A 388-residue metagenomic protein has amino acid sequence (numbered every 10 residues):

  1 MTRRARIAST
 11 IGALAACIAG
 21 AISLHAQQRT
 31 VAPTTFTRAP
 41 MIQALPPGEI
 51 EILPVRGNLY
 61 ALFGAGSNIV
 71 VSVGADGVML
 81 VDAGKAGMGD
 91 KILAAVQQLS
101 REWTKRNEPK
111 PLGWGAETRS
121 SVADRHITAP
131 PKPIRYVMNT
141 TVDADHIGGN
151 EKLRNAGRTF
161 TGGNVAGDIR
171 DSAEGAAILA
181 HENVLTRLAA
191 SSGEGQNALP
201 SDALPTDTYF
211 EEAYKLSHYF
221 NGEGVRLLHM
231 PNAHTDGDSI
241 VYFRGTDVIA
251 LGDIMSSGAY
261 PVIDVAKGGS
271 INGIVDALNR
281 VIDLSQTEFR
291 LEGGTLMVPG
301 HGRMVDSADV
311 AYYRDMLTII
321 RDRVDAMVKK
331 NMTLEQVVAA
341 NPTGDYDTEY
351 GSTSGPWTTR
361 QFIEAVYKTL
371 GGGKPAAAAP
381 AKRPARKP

Functional and structural regions predicted by a protein language model:
M1-A13: Bacterial N-terminal signal peptides that target proteins for export
I18-I42, T287-G293, R303-P388: Accessory terminal helices/loops
A26-E49, T104-K105, P111-A129, A381-A385: N-terminal pre-domain segments of enzymes
E51-P111, S239-F243, D247-D253: Conserved beta-strand hairpin/beta-sheet module of binuclear metal-dependent hydrolase folds, prominently
N58, S72, D82, V96 (+10 more regions): Divalent metal-coordination and catalytic microenvironments
D76, G87-R170, E174-A176: Active-site metal-binding motif and surrounding structural segment of the metallo-beta-lactamase
G87-D90, S100-A129, A144, L251 (+2 more regions): Cap/insert and terminal regions of metallo-dependent hydrolase folds
G167-P231, T235-D236, G245, D276-S285: Metallo-beta-lactamase
